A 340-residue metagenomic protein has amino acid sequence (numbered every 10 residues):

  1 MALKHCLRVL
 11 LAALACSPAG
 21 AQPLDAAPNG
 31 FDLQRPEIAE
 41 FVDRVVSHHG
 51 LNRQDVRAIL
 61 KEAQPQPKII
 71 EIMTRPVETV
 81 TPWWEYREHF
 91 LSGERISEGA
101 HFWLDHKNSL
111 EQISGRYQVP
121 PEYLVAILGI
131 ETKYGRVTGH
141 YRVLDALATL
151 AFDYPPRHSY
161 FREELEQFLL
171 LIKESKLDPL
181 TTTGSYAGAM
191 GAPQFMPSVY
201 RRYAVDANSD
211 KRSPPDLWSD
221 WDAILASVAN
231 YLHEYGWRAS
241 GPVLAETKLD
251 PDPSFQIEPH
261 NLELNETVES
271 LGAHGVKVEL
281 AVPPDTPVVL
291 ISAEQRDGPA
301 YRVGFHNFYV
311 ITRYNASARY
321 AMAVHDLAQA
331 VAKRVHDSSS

Functional and structural regions predicted by a protein language model:
M1-V9: Bacterial N-terminal signal peptides that target proteins for export
R8-P18: Bacterial N-terminal signal peptides
Q22-S114: An acidic, Gly/Ser/Thr/Pro-rich helix-cap/linker signature
A27-P28, D32-E37, R44-E62, H158 (+2 more regions): A contiguous strand-loop segment
Q64-P65, E131-G135, A189, R238 (+5 more regions): Solvent-exposed loop/turn segments at secondary-structure junctions within structured extracellular/periplasmic domains
E85-A229, H233: Acidic/His-rich structured neighborhood in mature extracellular/periplasmic domains
P179, T183-R296: Flexible, glycine-rich surface segments
P283-S340: C-terminal functional modules
